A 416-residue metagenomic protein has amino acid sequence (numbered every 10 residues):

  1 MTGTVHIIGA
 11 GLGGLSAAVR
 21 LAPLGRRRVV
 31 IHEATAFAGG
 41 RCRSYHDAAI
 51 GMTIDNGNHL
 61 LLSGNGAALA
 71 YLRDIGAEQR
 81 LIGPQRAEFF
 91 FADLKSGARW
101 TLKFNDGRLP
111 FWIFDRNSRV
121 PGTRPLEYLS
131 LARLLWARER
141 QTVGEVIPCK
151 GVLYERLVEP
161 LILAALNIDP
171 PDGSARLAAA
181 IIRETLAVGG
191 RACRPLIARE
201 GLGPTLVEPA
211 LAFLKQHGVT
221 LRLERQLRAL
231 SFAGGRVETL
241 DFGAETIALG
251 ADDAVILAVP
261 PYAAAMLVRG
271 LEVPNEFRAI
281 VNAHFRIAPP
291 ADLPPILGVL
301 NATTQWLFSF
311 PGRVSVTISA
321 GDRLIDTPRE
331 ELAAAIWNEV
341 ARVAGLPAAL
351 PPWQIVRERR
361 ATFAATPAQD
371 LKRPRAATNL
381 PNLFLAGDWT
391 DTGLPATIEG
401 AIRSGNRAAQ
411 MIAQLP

Functional and structural regions predicted by a protein language model:
G3-I31: N-terminal Rossmann-like FAD-binding beta1-loop-alpha1 element of flavoenzymes
G13, F37, Y262: Conserved Rossmann-like nucleotide-cofactor binding loop
A22-A48: Glycine-rich FAD pyrophosphate-binding loop
L24, R225-G345, A349, R375: Mid-domain catalytic core of redox enzymes that form a hydrophobic substrate pocket/lid adjacent to a catalytic redox
G40-G64, L129-L135, E184: Glycine-rich active-site loop/strand segments that organize a redox cofactor
S44, K103-N105, L307-P416: Conserved flavin/dinucleotide-binding core of flavoenzymes
G64-A179, R183, A192: Mobile amphipathic helical/loop "lid" adjacent to a hydrophobic cofactor/ligand pocket
I181-A244: Helical element adjacent to the flavin cofactor pocket in flavoenzyme catalytic cores
